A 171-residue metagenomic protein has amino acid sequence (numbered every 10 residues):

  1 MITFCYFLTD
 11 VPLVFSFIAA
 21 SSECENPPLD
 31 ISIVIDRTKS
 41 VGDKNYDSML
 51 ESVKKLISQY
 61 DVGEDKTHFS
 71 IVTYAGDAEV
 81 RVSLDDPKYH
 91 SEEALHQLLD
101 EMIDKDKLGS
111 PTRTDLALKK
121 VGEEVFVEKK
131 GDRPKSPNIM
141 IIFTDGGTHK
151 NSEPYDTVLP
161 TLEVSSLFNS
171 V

Functional and structural regions predicted by a protein language model:
M1, C5, T9-I31, S58 (+1 more regions): Extracellular/luminal ectodomains of metazoan preproproteins built from arrays of small disulfide-bonded modules
M1, G146-V171: VWA/integrin I-like adhesion module and closely mimicked acidic/polar interface patches used
P12-F15, G42, G63, L95: N-terminal non-cleavable signal-anchor helices
S21-E25, S58-E64, E123-K135, K150-N151 (+1 more regions): Surface-exposed acidic, glycine-flexible loop patches that form ligand/cofactor-binding and adhesion interfaces
C24-K88, I139-F143: Von Willebrand factor
Y46, L50-I57, H68, E92 (+4 more regions): Extracytoplasmic/secreted envelope proteins and their assembly/folding machinery, especially bacterial periplasmic
Y46-D47, Q59-G63, K88, K107 (+3 more regions): Tandem-repeat/low-complexity and Cys-motif detector
D77-N138, T148-P154, V171: Von Willebrand factor
